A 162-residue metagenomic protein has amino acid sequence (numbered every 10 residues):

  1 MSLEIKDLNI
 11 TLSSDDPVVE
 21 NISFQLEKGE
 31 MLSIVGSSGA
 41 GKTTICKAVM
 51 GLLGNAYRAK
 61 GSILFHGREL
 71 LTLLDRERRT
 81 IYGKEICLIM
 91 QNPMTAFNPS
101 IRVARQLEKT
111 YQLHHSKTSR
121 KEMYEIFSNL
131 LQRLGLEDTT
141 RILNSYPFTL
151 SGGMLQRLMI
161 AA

Functional and structural regions predicted by a protein language model:
I5-T11, D16-L32, G61: Conserved beta-strand
S13, G51-N55, L73, I101 (+2 more regions): ABC-type ATPase nucleotide-binding domains, specifically the catalytic core motifs of the NBD
V35-S37: The feature captures the beta-strand-to-loop junction immediately N-terminal to the Walker
R58-E69: Conserved ABC transporter NBD signature motif
L70-C87, L113: ABC ATPase NBD coupling module
L107, I160-A161: Hydrophobic anchor residue at the start of the ABC signature
K121-R141: Conserved ABC ATPase "signature" region
S145-L150, M154: Conserved ABC ATPase signature
